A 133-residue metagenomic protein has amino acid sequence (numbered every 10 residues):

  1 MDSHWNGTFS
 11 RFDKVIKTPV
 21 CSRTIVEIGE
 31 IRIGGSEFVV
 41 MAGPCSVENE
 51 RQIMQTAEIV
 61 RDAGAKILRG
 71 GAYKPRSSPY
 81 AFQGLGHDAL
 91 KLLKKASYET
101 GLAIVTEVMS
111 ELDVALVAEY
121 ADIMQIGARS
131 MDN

Functional and structural regions predicted by a protein language model:
S3-M41: N-terminal amphipathic alpha-helix/helix-capping segment at the start of soluble metabolic enzymes
I31, G35-F38, E48-A57, K66 (+1 more regions): Nucleotide/phosphate-binding sheet-loop regions of phosphoryl- and nucleotidyl-transfer enzymes
I33, E58-G64, E99, A118-E119: Acidic (Asp/Glu)-rich catalytic clusters
V39-P44, K66-G70, I104-T106, M124-I126: Hydrophobic faces of well-ordered beta-strands that scaffold small-molecule active sites in alpha/beta enzyme cores
P44-E58, L85-K91: Glycine-rich anion/phosphate-binding loops
C45-V47, G71-P75, M109-E111, R129: Active-site beta-loop-alpha junctions enriched in small/polar residues
R69-D88: Glycine-rich, proline-tolerant flexible connector loops at the mouths of alpha/beta enzymes
L85, G101-D113, D122-N133: Catalytic beta/alpha-barrel core
